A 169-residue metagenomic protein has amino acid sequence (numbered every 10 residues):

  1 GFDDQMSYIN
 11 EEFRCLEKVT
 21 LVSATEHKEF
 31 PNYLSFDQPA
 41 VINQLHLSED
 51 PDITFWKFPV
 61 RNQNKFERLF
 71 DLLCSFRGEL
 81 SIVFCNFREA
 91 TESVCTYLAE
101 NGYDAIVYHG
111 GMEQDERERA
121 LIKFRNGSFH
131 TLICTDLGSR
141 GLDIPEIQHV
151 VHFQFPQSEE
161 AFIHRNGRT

Functional and structural regions predicted by a protein language model:
G1-L47: Post-DEXD/H (motif II) to motif III coupling segment of the RecA-like Helicase ATP-binding lobe
Y8, P51-E100: Conserved interdomain hinge at the start of the Helicase C-terminal
C15-T20, E79-L80, D104, G127-T131: Loop/turn-to-beta-strand initiation segments
K18-V19, T25-E29, L47-E49, N62-K65 (+4 more regions): Conserved nucleotide-binding/hydrolysis micro-motifs of P-loop NTPases
T91-Y97, G102-S139: Conserved helicase ATPase core of P-loop NTP-dependent helicases/translocases
L121, S158-T169: Conserved SF2 helicase motif VI
T131, R140-F155: A short beta-strand element within the Helicase C-terminal
